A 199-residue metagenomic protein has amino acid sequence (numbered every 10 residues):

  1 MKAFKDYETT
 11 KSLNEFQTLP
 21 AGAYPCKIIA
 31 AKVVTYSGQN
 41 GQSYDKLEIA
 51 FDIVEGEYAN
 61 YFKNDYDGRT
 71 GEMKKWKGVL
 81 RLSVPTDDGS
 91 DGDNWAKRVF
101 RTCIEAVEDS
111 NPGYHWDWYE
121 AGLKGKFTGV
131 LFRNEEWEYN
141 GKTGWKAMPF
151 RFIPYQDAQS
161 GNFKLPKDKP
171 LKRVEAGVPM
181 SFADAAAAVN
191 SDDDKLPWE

Functional and structural regions predicted by a protein language model:
M1-E199: Short beta-rich binding modules
